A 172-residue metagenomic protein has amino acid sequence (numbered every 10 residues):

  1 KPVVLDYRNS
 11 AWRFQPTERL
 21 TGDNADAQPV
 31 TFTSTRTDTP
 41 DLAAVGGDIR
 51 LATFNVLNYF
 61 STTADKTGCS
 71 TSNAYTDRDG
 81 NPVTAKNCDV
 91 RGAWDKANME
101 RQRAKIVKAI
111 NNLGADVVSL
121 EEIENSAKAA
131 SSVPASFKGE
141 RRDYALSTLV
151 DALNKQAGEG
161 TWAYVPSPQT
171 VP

Functional and structural regions predicted by a protein language model:
K1-D6: OB-fold and OB-like beta-barrel modules that bind single-stranded nucleic acids
R8-A11: Short acidic/polar inter-strand loop motif in beta-rich domains
R13-P172: Divalent cation-coordinating acidic motifs and surrounding scaffolds that mediate Ca2+/Mg2+/Mn2+/Zn2+-dependent binding
